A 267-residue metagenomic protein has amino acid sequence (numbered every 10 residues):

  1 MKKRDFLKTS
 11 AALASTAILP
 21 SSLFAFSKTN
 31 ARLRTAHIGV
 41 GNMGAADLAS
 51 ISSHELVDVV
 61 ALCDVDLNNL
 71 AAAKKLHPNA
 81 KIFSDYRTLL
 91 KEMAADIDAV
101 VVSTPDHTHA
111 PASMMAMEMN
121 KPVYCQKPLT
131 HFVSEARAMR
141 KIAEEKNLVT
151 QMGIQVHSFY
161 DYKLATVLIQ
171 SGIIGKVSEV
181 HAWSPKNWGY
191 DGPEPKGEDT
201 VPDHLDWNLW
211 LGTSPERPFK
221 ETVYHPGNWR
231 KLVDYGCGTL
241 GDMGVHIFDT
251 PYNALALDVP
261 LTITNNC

Functional and structural regions predicted by a protein language model:
M1-A14: N-terminal secretory signal peptides and thylakoid transit peptides that target proteins across membranes
L13-H77, V156-F159, P251: N-terminal Rossmann-like dinucleotide-binding module
G39, I173-D191, D206-P218, L261-C267: NAD(P)-dependent dehydrogenases' Rossmann-like dinucleotide-binding region
T88-A95: Short amphipathic alpha-helix with an adjacent loop that forms part of the alpha/beta core around
V100-V101: N-terminal Rossmann-like NAD(P) cofactor-binding module of classical short-chain dehydrogenase/reductase
P105-D106, A110-S158, G172: Beta-strand-loop-alpha-helix segment that lines the small-molecule cofactor/substrate pocket of alpha/beta enzymes
F159-A182, E194-K196, G241-C267: Oxidoreductase and adenylate-handling cofactor-binding alpha/beta cores
N208-C267: Rossmann-like dinucleotide-binding domain that binds NAD(P)(H)
